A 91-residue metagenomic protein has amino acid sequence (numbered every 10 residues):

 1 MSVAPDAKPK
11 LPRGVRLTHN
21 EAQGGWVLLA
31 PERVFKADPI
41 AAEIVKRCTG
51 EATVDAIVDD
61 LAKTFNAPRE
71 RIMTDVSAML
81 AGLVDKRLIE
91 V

Functional and structural regions predicted by a protein language model:
M1-A42, K46: Acidic, low-complexity/disordered tracts enriched in E/D and polar residues
R33-V91: Long, charge-rich, low-complexity alpha-helical segments
